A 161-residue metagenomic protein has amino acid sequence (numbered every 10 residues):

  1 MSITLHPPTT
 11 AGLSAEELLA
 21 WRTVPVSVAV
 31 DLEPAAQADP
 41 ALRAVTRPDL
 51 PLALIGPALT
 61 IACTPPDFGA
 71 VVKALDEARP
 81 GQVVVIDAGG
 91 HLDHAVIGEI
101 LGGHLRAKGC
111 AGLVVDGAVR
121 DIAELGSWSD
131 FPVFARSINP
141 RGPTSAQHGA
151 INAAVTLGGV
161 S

Functional and structural regions predicted by a protein language model:
M1-S161: Feature captures the catalytic cores and cofactor-binding loops of soluble hydro-lyases/lyases that act on carboxylate
